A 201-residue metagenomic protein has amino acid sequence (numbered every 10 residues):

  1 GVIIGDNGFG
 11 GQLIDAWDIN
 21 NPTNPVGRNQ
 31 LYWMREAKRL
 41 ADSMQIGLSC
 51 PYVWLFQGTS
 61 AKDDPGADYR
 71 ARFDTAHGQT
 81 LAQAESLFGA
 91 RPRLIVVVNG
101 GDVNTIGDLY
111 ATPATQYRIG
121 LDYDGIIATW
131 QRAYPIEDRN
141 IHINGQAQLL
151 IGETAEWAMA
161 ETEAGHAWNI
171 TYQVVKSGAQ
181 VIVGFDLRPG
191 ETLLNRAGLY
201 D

Functional and structural regions predicted by a protein language model:
G1-D201: Cell-envelope and extracellular/periplasmic
